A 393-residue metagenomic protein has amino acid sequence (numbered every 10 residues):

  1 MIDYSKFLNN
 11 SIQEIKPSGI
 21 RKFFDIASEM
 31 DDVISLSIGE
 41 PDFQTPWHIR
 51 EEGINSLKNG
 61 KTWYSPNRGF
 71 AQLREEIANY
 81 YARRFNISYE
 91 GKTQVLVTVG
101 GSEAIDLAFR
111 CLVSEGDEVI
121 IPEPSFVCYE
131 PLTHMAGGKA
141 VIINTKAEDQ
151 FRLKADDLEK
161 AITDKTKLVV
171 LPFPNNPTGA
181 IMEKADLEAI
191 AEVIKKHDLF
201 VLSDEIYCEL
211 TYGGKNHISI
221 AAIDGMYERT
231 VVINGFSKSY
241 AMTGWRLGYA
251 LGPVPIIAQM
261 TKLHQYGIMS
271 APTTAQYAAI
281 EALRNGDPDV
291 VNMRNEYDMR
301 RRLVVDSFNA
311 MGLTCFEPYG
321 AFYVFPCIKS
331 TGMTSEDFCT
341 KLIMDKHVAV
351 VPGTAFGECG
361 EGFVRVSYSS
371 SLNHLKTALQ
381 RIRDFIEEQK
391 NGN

Functional and structural regions predicted by a protein language model:
M1-K16, F24-M30, I34, I38-S56 (+1 more regions): PLP-dependent class I/II
I54, K58, W63-N67: Phosphate/diphosphate ligand-binding glycine-rich loop within oxidoreductases
Y64-V99: Conserved N-terminal alpha-helix of the aminotransferase class I/II PLP-enzyme fold
